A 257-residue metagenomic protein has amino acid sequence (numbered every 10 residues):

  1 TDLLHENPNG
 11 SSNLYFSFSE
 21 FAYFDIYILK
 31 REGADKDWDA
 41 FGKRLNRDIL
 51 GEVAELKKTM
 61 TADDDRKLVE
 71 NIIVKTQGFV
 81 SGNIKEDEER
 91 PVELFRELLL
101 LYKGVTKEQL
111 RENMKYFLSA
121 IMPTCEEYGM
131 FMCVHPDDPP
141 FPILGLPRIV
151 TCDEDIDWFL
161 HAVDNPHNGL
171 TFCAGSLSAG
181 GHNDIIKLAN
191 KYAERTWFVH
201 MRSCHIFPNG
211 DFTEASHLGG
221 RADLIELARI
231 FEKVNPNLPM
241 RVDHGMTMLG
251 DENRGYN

Functional and structural regions predicted by a protein language model:
H5-E6, D25-R44, D48-D64, N71 (+4 more regions): Histidine-acidic metal/acid-base catalytic patches
H5-Y27: Solvent-exposed N-terminal domain segments of exported/luminal and surface proteins
D138: Helix-loop segments that flank and shape redox-cofactor active sites
